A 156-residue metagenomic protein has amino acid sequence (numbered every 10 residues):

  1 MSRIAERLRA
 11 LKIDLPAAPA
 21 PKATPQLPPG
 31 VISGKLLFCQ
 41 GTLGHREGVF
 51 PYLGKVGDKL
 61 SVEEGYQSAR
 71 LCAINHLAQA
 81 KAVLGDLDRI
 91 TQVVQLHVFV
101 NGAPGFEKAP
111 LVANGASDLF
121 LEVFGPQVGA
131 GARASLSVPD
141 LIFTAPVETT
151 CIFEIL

Functional and structural regions predicted by a protein language model:
M1-H97, G102-L156: N-terminal presequence-like segments and the immediate start of the first folded domain
